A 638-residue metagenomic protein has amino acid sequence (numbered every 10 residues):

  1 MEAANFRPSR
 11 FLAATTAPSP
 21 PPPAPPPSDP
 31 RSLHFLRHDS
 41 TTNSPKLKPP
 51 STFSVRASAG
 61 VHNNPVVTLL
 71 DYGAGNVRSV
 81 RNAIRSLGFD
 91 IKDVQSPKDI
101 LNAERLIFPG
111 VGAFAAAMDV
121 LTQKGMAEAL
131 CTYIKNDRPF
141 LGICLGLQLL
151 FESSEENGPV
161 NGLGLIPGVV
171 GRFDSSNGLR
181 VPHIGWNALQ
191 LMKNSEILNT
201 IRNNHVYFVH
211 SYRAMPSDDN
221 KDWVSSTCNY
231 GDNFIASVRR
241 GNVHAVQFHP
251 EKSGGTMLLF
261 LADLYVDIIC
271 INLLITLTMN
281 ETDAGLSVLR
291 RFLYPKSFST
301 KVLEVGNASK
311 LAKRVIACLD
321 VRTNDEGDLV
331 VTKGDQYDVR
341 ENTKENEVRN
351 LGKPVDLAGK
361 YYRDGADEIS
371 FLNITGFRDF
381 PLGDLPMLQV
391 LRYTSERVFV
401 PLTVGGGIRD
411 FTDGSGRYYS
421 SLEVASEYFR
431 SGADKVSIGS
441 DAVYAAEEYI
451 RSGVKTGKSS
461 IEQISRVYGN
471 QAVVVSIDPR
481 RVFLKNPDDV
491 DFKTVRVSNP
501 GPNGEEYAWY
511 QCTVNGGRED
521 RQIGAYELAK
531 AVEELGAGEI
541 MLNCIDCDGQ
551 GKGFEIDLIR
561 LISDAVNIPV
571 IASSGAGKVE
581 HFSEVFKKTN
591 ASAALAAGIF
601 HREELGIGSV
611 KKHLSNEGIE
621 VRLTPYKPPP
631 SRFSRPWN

Functional and structural regions predicted by a protein language model:
M1-K46, A57: N-terminal chloroplast transit peptides
E2, R213-L303: C-terminal and late-domain segments of enzyme folds
V111-N187: Cysteine-nucleophile active-site neighborhood
E152-D232, I271: Pocket-forming structural segment of enzyme catalytic cores
Q247, S370-N373, T403, S437 (+3 more regions): Conserved beta-strand positions in the central sheet of alpha/beta enzyme cores
L293, A446-G453, E462-I464, S583-P625: C-terminal helical cap(s) of enzyme catalytic domains, especially alpha/beta-barrels
K301-V398, G453-S459, Q463, V467-V475 (+4 more regions): Conserved N-terminal beta1-alpha1 strand-loop-helix module at the mouth
V398-G432, F483, D557-A594: Catalytic cores of alpha/beta
